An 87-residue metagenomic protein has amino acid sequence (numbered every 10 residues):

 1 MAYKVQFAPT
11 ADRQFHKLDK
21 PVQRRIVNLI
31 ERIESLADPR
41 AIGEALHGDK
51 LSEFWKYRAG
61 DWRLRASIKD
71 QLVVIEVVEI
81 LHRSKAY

Functional and structural regions predicted by a protein language model:
A2-V5, P9, R13-K20, R24 (+4 more regions): Enriched for short, Lys/Arg-rich terminal
R32-K56: A short, surface-exposed loop/turn module that caps and links secondary-structure elements
